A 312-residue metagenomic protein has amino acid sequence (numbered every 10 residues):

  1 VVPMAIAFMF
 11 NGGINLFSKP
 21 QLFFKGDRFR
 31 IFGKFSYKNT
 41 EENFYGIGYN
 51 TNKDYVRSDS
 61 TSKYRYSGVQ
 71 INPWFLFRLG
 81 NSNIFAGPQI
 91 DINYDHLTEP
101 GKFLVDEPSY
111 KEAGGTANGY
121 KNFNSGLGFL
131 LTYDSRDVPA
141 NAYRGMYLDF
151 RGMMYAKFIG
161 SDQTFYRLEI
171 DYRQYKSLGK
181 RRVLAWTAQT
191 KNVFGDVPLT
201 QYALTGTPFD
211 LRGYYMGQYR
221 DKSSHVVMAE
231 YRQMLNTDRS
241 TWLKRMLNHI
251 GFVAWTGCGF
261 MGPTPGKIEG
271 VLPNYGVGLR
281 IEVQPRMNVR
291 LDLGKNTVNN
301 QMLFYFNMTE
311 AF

Functional and structural regions predicted by a protein language model:
V1-F10, N15-S18, M146-F158, W186 (+3 more regions): Transmembrane beta-strand segments that form the barrel wall of outer-membrane beta-barrel proteins
V1-G119, F123, G217-Q218, N288 (+2 more regions): Gram-negative/organellar outer-membrane beta-barrel architecture
V2-M4, F29-F35, I84-P88, L127-F129 (+7 more regions): Transmembrane beta-strands of outer-membrane beta-barrel proteins
A7-N11, K38-E42, N93-L97, D134-V138 (+6 more regions): Sequence/structural signature of outer-membrane beta-barrel proteins
N11, K25-D27, L79-S82, R136 (+4 more regions): Outer-membrane beta-barrel channels and translocator barrels
G12-L16, R65-I71, K121-L127, R144 (+5 more regions): Residues that define the transmembrane beta-barrel architecture of outer-membrane proteins
L16-S18, N43-T51, T98-D106, A142-R144 (+5 more regions): Outer-membrane beta-barrel translocator domains and adjoining extracellular loop/strand segments of Gram-negative
A117, L127-G128, T132, R136-M246: C-terminal outer-membrane beta-barrel translocator/porin domains of Gram-negative envelope proteins and their
